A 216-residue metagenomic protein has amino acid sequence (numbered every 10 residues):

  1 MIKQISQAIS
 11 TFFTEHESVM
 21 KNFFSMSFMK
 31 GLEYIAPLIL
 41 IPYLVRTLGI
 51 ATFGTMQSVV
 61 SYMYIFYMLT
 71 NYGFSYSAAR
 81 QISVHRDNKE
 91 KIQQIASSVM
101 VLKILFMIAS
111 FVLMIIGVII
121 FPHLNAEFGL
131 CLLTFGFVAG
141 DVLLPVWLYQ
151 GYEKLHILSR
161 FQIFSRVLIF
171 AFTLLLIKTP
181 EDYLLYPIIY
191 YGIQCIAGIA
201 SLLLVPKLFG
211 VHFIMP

Functional and structural regions predicted by a protein language model:
M1-A36: N-terminal membrane topogenesis motif
M1-Q7, E15, A78, L144-H156 (+2 more regions): C-terminal transmembrane helix end/exit motif
F13-E17, L48-T52, F66-V101, Q150-H156: Transmembrane-helix boundary and interhelical linker motifs in polytopic inner-membrane proteins
N22-L32, E90, L132, G136 (+1 more regions): Alpha-helical transmembrane segments of multi-pass membrane transporters/permeases
I35-A36, L40, Q57-S83, V142-V146 (+1 more regions): Small-residue-rich midsections of specific transmembrane alpha-helices
I41-F66, Y183-I188: Interfacial/gating helices of multi-pass transporter permease domains
I65, I104-I108, I115-I119, H123-L148 (+2 more regions): Alpha-helical transmembrane segments of multi-pass membrane proteins
F128, L132-F135, S159-F209: Hydrophobic alpha-helical transmembrane segments
